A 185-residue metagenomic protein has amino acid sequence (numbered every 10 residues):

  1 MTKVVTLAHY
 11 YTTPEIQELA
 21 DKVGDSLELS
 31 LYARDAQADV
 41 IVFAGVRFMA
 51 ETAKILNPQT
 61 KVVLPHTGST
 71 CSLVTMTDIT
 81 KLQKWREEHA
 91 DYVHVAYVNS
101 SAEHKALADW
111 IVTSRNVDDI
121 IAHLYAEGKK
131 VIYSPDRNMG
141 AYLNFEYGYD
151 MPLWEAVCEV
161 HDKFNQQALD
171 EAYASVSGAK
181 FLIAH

Functional and structural regions predicted by a protein language model:
M1-H185: Active-site loop-to-helix "anion-binding N-cap" substructures in soluble metabolic enzymes
